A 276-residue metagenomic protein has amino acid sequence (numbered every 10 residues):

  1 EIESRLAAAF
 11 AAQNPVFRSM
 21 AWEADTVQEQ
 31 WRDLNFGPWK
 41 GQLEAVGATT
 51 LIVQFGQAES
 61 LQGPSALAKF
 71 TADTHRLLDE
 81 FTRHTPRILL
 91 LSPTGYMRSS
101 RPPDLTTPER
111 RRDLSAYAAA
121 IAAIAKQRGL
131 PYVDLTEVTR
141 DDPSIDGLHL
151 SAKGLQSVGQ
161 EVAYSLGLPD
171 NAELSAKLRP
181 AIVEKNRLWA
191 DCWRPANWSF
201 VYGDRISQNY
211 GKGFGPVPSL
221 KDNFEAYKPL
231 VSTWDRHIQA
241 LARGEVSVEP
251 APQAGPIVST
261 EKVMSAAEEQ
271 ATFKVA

Functional and structural regions predicted by a protein language model:
I2, A8, W22, R32-T71 (+5 more regions): Oxyanion-hole/transition-state-stabilizing segment in secreted/luminal serine hydrolases and related acyltransferases
E3-F17: Signal peptide-proximal N-terminal region of secreted/periplasmic/extracellular or secretory-lumen proteins
S4, G41, K69-R83, A116-A123: Alpha-helical scaffolding segments of alpha/beta enzyme cores, especially the outer helices of TIM-barrel or partial
A12-V16, V46-L51, T82-L89, K126-P131: Loop/turn elements at helix/coil->beta-strand transitions in domains of secreted/extracellular proteins
R18-M20, R87-T94, R111-P143, Q156-P180 (+1 more regions): Extracellular serine-dependent O-acyl
V27-Q28, S60-S65, R98-R101, D141-D142: Extracytoplasmic/secreted cell-surface and envelope-processing proteins
Q54-S60, L78-L114, L135-T136: Active-site segments of SGNH/GDSL-like serine hydrolases that catalyze O-acetyl group transfer/hydrolysis on lipids
D142-A276: Conserved catalytic region of serine esterases and O-acyltransferases that act on ester linkages in lipids
